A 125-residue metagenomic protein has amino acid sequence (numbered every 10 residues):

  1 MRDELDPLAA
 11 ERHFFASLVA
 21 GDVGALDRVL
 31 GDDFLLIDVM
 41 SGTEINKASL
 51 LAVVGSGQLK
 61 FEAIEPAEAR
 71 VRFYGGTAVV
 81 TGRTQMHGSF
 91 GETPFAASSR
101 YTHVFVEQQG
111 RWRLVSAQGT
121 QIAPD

Functional and structural regions predicted by a protein language model:
M1-V29, L35-D125: A beta-strand edge to alpha-helix "cap/lid" segment located at domain peripheries
